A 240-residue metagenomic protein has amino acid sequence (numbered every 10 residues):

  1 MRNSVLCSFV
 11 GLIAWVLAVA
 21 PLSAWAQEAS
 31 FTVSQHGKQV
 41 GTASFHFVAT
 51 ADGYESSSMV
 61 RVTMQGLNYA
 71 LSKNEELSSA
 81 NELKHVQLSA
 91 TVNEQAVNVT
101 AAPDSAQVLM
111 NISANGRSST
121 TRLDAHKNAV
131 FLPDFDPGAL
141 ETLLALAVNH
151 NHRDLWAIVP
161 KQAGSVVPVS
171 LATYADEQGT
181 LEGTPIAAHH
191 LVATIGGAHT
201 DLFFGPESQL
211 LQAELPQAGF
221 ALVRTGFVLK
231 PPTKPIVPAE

Functional and structural regions predicted by a protein language model:
M1-S4: Positively charged n-region of N-terminal signal peptides that target proteins for export
L6-F9, T32-V33: Short helix-onset patch at the extreme N-terminus, typifying the N->h transition of secretory signal peptides
S8-P21: Bacterial N-terminal signal peptides
A18-L22, S44, L123: Residue-level recognition of conserved structural "scaffold" positions that shape functional pockets and channels
V19, F131, F135, T233-I236: Selective for proline/serine-rich intrinsically disordered segments in cytosolic/nuclear regulatory regions
A24-W25, P133: Exposed, low-complexity/repetitive linear segments and helix-based recognition motifs, biased toward charged/polar
W25-A114, T142-E240: Acidic, serine/threonine-rich low-complexity disordered tracts
I112-G138: Acidic/charged, solvent-exposed loop-and-adjacent secondary-structure segments enriched in E/D, K/R, S/T, and G/P
